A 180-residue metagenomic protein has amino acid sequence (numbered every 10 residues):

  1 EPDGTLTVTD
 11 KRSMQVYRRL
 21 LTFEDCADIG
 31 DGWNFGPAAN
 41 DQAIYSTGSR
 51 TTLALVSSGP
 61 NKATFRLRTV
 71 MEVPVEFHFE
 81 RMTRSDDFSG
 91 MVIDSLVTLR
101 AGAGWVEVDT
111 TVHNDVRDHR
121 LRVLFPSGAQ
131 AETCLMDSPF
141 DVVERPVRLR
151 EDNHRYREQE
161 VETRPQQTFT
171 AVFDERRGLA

Functional and structural regions predicted by a protein language model:
E1-T111, V123, V142-N153: Catalytic and substrate-binding regions of extracellular carbohydrate-active enzymes, especially polysaccharide lyases
N114-V116: Short, acidic/polar linear motifs in exposed loop/turn regions
H119-L121: Active-site-proximal binding-pocket segments
F125-A180: Polysaccharide-binding surfaces and accessory modules of carbohydrate-active proteins
